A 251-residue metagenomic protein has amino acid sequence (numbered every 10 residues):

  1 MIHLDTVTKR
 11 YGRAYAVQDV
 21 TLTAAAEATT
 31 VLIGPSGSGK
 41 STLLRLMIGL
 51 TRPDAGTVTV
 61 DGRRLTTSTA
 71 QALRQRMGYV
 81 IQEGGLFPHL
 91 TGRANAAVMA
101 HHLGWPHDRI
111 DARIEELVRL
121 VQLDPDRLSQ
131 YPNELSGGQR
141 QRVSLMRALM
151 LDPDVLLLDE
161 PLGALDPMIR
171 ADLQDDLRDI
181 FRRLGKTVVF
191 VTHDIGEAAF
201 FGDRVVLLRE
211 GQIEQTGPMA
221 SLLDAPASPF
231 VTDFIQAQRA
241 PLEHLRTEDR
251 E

Functional and structural regions predicted by a protein language model:
I48: Helix-to-loop junction immediately C-terminal to a conserved catalytic motif
R64-G78, H102, D108, L222-P226: ABC ATPase NBD coupling module
H101, D108-D126, D179: Conserved ABC ATPase "signature" region
Y131-L135, Q139: Conserved ABC ATPase signature
D152: Conserved catalytic motifs of ABC-family nucleotide-binding domains
E210-Q212: Conserved ABC ATPase "signature" C-loop
T216-G217, A225: ABC ATPase "signature
